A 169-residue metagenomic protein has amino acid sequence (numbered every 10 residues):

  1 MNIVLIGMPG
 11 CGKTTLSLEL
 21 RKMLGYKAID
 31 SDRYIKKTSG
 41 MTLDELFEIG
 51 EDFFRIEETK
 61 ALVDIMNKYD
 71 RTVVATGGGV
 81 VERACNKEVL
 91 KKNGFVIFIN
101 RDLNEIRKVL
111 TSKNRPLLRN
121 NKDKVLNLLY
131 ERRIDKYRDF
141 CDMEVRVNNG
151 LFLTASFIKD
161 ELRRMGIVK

Functional and structural regions predicted by a protein language model:
L5: Hydrophobic anchor at the beta1->P-loop junction of P-loop NTPases
M8: P-loop (Walker A) phosphate-binding loop of NTP-binding proteins
G12: Conserved glycine(s) of the Walker
T15, E19, M23, F95 (+1 more regions): NTP-dependent small-molecule kinase module
K22-S31: Post-Walker A helix-loop "phosphate-sensing" segment adjacent to the P-loop in P-loop NTPases
D30-E88, E131: ATP-dependent small-molecule kinase phosphotransfer cores that center on conserved nucleotide phosphate-binding segments
G77-V80, D102-N104, G150: Short glycine-rich anion-binding loops that position phosphate/pyrophosphate groups of nucleotides and phosphorylated
N93-D135: A glycine- and Lys/Arg-enriched "phosphate-lid" helix/loop adjacent to the NTP-binding pocket of small-molecule kinases
